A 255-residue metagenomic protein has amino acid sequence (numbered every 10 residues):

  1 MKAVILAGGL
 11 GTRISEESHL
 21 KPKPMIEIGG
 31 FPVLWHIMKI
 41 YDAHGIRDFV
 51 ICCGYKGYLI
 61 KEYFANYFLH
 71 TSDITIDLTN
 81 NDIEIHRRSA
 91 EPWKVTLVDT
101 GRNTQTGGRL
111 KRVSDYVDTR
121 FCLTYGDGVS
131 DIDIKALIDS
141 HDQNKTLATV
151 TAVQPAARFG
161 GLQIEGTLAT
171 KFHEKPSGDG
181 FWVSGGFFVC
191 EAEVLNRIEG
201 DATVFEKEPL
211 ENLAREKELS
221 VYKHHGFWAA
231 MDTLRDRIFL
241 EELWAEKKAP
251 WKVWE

Functional and structural regions predicted by a protein language model:
M1-N66, L97: N-terminal glycine-rich phosphate-binding loop and ensuing alpha1 helix
K2, R47-F49, K145-A148, E218: Residues at the starts of beta-strands that form the adenosine-phosphate
G30-F31, N103-T106, T203: A conditional alpha-helix N-cap/helix-loop micro-motif detector
H36, G108-R112, P209: Well-ordered alpha-helical segments embedded in enzymatic catalytic cores
E62-G166: Conserved beta-loop-beta/alpha segment of the NTase-like Rossmann-fold superfamily that binds/positions NTPs
F121-C122, V129, I134-D142, Q154-A157 (+1 more regions): Catalytic-core segments of class I nucleotidyltransferases/pyrophosphorylases that form NMP-activated intermediates
